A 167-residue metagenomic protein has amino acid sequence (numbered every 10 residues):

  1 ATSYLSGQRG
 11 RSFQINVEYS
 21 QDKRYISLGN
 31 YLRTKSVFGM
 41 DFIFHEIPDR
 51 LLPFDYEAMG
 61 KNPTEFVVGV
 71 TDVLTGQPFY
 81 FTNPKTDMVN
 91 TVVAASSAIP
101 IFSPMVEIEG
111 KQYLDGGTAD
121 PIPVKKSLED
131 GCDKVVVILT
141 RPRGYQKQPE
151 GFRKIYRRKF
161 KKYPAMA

Functional and structural regions predicted by a protein language model:
A1-R50, T82, M88-A95, L139 (+1 more regions): Patatin-like phospholipase
G10, D55-Y56, I101: Secondary-structure boundary/capping signal
R50-A58: Phosphate/pyrophosphate-binding loops at sites that engage ATP/ADP/AMP, CoA/4′-phosphopantetheine, polyphosphate
G60-K161: Active-site gating loop/helix substructures
Y163-A167: Acidic, serine/threonine-rich intrinsically disordered regulatory segments in nuclear proteins
